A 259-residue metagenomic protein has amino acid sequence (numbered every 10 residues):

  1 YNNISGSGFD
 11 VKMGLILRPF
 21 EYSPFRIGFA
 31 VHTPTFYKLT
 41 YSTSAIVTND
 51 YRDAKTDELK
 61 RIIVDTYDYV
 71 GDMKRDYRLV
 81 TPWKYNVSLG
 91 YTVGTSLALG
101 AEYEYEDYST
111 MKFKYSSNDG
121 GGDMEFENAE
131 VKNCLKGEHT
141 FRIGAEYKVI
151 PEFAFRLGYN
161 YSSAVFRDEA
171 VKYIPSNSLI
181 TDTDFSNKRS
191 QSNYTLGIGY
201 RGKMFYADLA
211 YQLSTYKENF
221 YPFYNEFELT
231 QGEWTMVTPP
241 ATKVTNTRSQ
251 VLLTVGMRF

Functional and structural regions predicted by a protein language model:
Y1-F259: Outer-membrane beta-barrel porins/channels
